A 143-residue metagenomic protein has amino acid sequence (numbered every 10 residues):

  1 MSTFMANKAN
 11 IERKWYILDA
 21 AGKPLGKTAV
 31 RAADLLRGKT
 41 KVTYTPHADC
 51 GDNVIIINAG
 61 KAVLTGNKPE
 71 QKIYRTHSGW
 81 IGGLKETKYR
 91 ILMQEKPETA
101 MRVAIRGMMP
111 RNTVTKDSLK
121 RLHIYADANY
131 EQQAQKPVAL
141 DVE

Functional and structural regions predicted by a protein language model:
M1-V103, T113, E131-E143: Ribosome large-subunit tunnel/peptidyl-transferase-proximal elements
I17-D19, H123-A126: Structural signal for conserved beta-strand scaffold positions within catalytic alpha/beta enzyme cores
R106: Acidic, metal-associated active-site segment
M109-Y125, E131: C-terminal structural segments of small proteins and small subunits
